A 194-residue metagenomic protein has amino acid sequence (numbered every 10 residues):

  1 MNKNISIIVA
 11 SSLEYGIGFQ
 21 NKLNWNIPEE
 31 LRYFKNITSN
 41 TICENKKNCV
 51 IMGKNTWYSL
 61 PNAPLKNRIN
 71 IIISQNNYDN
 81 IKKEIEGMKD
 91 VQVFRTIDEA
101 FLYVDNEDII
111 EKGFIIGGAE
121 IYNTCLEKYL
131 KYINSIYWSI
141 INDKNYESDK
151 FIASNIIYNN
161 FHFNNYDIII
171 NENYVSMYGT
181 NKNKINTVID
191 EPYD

Functional and structural regions predicted by a protein language model:
N2-D194: Enzymes that bind and transform nitrogen-containing heteroaromatic metabolites
